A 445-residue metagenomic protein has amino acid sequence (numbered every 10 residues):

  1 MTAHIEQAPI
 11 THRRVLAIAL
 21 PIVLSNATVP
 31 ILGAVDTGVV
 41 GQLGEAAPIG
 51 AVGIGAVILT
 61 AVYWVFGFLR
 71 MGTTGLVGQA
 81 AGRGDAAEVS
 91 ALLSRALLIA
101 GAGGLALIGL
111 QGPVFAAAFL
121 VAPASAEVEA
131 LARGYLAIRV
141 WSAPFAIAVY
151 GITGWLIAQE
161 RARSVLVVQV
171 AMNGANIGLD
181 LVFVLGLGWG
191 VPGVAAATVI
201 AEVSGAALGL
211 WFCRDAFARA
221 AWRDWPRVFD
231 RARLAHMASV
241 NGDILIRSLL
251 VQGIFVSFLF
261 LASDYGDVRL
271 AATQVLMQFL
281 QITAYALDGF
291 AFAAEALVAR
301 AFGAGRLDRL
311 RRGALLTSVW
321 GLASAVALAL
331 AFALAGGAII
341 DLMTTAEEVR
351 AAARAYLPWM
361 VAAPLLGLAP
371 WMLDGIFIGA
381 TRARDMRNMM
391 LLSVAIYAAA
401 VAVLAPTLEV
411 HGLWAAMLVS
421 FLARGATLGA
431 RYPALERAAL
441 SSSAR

Functional and structural regions predicted by a protein language model:
M1-A19, V77-P144, A175, G186-G242 (+2 more regions): Short alpha-helical transmembrane segments in multi-pass integral membrane proteins
I22, N26, G38, G75 (+16 more regions): Transmembrane alpha-helix boundary and packing residues in multipass membrane permease domains and related
V23-M71, G75, R139-A146, A235-R300 (+2 more regions): Transmembrane helix-bundle signature of multi-pass secondary active exporters and lipid flippases
V29, G33, T37, G41 (+11 more regions): Juxtamembrane/transmembrane-helix interface segments of polytopic membrane transporters
A34, L43-A46, A80-R83, A158-Q159 (+5 more regions): Helix-loop interface residues and adjacent transmembrane-helix termini in multi-pass membrane transporters, primarily
G50-G109, V149-V165, A272-L330, L334 (+2 more regions): Small-residue-rich hydrophobic transmembrane alpha-helices
R70, I138-A158, V165-N173, V194-L210 (+4 more regions): Short runs within selected transmembrane alpha-helices of multi-pass transporters and secretion channels
I152-E160, D180-P192: Membrane-water interface regions at transmembrane-helix termini and the short interhelical loops of multi-pass membrane
